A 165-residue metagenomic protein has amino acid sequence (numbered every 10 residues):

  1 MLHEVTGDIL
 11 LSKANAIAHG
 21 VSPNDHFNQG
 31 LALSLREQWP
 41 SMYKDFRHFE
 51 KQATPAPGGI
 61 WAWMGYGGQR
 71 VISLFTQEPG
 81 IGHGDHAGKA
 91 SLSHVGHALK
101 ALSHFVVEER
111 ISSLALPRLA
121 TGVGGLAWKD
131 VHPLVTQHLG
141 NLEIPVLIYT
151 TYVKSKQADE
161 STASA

Functional and structural regions predicted by a protein language model:
M1-A165: Macrodomain-like recognition of ADP-ribose-binding/processing modules
